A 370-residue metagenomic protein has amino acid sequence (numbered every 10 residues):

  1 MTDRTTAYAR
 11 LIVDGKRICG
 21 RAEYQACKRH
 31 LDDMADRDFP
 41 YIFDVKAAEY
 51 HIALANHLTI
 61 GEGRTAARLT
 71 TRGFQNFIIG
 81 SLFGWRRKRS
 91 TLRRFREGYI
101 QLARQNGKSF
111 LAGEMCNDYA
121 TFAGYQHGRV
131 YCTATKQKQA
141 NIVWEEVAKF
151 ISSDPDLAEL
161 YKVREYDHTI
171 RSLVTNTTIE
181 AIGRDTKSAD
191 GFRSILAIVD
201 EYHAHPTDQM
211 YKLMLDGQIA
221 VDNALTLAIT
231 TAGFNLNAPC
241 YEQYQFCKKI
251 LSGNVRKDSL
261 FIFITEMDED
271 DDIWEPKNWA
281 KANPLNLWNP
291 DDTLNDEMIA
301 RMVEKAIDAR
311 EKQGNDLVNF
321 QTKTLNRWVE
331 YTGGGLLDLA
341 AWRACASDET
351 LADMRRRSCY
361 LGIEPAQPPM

Functional and structural regions predicted by a protein language model:
T2-I363: Phosphate/NTP-binding elements of NTP-utilizing enzymes
P368-M370: Metal-dependent catalytic core segments for phosphate chemistry
